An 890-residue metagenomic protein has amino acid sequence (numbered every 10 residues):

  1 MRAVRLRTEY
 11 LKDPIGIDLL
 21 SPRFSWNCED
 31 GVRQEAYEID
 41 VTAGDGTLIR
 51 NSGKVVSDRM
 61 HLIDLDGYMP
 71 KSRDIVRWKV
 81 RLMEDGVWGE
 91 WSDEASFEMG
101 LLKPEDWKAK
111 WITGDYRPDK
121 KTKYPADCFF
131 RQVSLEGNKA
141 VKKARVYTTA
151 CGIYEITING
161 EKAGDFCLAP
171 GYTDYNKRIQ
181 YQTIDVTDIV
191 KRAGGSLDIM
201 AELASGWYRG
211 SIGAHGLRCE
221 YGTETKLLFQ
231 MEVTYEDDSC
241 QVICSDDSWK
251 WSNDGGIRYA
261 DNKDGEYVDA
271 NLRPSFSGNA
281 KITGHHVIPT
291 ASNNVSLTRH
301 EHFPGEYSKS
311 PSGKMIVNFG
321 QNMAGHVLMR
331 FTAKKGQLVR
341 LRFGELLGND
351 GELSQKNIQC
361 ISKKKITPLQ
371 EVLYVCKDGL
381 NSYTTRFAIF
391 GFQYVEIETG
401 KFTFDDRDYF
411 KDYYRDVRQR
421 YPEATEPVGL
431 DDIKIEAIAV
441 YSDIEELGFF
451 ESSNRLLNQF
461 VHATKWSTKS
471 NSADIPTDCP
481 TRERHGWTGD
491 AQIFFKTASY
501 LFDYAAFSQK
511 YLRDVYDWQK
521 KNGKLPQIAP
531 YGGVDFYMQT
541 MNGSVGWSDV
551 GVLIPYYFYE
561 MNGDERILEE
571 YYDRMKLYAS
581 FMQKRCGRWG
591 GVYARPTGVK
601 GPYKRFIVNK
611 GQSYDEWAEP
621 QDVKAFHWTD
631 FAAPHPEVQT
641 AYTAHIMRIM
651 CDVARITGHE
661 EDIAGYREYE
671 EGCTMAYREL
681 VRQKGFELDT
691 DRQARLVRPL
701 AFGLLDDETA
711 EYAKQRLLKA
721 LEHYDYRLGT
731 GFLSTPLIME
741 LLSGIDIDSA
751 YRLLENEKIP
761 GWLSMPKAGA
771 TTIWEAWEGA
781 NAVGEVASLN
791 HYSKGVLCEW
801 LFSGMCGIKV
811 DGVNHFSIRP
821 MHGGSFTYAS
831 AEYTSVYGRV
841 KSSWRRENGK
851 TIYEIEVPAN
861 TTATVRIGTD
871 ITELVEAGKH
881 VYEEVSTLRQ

Functional and structural regions predicted by a protein language model:
M1-R482, D490, A506-F507, P526-Y537 (+3 more regions): Extracellular/oxidizing-compartment recognition motifs
S21, C151, R482-D490, D503 (+6 more regions): Aromatic- and histidine-enriched alpha-helix N-cap/loop-to-helix transition segments that scaffold the rims
F97, M329, T464, F494 (+4 more regions): Conserved hydrophobic/aromatic pocket- or pore-lining residues that grip, position, or stack substrates in active sites
A144, T148, H326-E345, V395-G400 (+5 more regions): Alpha-helical support elements that line or immediately flank enzyme active sites and cofactor-binding pockets
T223, L228-Q230, I243-S275, K281 (+3 more regions): Non-catalytic C-terminal accessory modules of carbohydrate-active enzymes
D246-D254, F410-H462, K469, P476-I528 (+6 more regions): Active-site acid/base region of carbohydrate-active enzymes
E483, L501, G551, F558 (+3 more regions): C-terminal capping/lid segments that line or modulate ligand- or cofactor-binding pockets
